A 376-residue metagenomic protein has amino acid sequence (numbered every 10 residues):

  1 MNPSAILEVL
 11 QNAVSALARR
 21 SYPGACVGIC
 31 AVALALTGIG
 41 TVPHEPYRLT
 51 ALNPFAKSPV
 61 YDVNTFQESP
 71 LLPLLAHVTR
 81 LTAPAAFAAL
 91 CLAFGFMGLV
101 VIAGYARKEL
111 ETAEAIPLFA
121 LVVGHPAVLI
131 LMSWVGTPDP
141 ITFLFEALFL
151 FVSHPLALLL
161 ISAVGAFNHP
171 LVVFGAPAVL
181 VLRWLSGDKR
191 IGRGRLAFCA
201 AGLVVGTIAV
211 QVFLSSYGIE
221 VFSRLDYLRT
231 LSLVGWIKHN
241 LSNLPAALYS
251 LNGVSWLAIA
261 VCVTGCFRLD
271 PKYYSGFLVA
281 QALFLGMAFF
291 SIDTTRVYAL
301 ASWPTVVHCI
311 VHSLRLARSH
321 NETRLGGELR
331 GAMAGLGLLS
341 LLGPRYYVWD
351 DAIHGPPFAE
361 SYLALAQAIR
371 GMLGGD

Functional and structural regions predicted by a protein language model:
N2-E8, N12, G175-V204: Perimembrane helix-loop-helix junctions
A35-T41, P70, P177, R193-F267 (+1 more regions): Membrane-lumen/periplasm interface segments of specific transmembrane helices in polyprenyl phosphate-linked
P59-A83, G175: Short hydrophobic/aromatic helix or loop-helix immediately within or flanking a transmembrane segment in polytopic
P70-P73, P117-L144, F167: Aromatic- and kink-enriched transmembrane "portal" helix at the membrane-lumen/periplasm boundary that abuts
A89-L110: Transmembrane-helix motifs of polytopic, lipid-linked glycan transferases
V101, P140-I161, T305-H308: Specific aromatic-rich, kink-prone transmembrane helix
W134-P138, A260-L316: Membrane-water interface signatures at transmembrane helix termini and the short loops that connect adjacent helices
E146-F149, L156-V181, G202-V205, L285: Membrane-interface alpha helices of multi-pass inner-membrane proteins
